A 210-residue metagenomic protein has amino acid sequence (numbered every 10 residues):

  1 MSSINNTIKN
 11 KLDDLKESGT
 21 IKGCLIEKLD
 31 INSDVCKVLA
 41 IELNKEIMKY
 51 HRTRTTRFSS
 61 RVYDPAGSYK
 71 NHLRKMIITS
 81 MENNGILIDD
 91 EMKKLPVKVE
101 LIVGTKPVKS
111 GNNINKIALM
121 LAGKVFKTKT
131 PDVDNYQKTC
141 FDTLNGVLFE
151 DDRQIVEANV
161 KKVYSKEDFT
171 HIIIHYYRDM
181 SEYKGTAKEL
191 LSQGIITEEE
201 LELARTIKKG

Functional and structural regions predicted by a protein language model:
M1-G210: Acidic, proline/glycine-enriched N-terminal capping motif
